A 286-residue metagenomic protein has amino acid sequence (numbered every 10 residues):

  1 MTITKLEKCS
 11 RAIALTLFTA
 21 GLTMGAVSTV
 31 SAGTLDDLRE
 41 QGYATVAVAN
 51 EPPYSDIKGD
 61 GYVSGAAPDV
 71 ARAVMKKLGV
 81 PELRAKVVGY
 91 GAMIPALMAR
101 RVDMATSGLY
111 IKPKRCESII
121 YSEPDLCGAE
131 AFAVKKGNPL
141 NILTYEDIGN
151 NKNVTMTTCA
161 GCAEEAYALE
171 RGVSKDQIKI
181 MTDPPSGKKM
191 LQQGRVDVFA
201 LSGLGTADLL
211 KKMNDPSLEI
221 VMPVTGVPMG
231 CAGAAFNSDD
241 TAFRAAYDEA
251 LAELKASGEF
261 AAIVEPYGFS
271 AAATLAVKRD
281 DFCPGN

Functional and structural regions predicted by a protein language model:
A32-G108, E117: Extracytoplasmic small-molecule ligand-binding "clamshell" domains of the periplasmic binding protein/Venus flytrap
L35-D37, K135-T155: Flexible hinge/capping segments at coil-to-helix
T45-A49, Y121-T144, A234-N237: Hydrophobic/proline-rich hinge and linker segments of small-molecule sensing/allosteric domains, predominantly
I57-G59, A71-P81, G161-M181, L210-D215: Ligand-binding cleft/hinge of the Venus flytrap
L83-P95, L140-L143, K179-Q193, P228: Short helix-initiation/N-cap motifs at beta->coil->alpha
A92, G108-E117, L169-E170, D197-P228: A ligand-binding cleft/hinge motif common to bilobed small-molecule-binding domains
C127-A131, K211-D248, S270-N286: Periplasmic-binding protein-like
A163-K179, L251-N286: Ligand-binding clefts/hinges and TM-proximal coupling segments of bilobed small-molecule sensing domains
